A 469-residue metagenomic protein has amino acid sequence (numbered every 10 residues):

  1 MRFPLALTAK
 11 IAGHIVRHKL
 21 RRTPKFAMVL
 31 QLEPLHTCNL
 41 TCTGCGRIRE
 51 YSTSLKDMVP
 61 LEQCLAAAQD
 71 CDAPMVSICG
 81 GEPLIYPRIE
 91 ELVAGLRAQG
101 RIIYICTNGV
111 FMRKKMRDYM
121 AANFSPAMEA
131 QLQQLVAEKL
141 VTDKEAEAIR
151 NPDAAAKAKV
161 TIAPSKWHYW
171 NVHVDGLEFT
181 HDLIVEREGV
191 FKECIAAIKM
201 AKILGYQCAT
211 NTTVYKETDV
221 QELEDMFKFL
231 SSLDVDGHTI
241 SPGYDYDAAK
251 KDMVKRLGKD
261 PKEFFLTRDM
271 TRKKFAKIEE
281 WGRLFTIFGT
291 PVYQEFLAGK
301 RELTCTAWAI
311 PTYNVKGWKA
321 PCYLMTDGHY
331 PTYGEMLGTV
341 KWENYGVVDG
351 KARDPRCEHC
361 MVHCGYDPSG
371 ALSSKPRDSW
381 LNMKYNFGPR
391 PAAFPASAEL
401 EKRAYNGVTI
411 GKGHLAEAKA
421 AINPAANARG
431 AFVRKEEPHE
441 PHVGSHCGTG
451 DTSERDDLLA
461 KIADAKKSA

Functional and structural regions predicted by a protein language model:
R2-W167: Conserved alpha-helical substructure of the radical SAM core
R17-R21, F296-K300, G346-V348: Short, P/G- and charge-enriched loop/turn segments at secondary-structure junctions
A27-E33, F288-Y293, L337-K351: Short, intrinsically disordered, charge-biased short linear motifs at domain edges
T37, T41, T304, R356-H359: The −1 position to Zn-ligating cysteines in a subset of zinc-ribbon hairpins
G81, S241-Y244, G365-Y366: Short, solvent-exposed turn/loop segments enriched in Gly/Ser/Thr/Pro and often Arg
Q99, E129-L140, K144-I310, N314-V315 (+8 more regions): Radical SAM enzyme [4Fe-4S]-AdoMet core and its adjacent flexible, acidic and glycine-rich loops/tails across
K319-A469: Flexible mid-to-C-terminal extensions adjoining Fe-S/redox cofactors in radical SAM and related proteins
